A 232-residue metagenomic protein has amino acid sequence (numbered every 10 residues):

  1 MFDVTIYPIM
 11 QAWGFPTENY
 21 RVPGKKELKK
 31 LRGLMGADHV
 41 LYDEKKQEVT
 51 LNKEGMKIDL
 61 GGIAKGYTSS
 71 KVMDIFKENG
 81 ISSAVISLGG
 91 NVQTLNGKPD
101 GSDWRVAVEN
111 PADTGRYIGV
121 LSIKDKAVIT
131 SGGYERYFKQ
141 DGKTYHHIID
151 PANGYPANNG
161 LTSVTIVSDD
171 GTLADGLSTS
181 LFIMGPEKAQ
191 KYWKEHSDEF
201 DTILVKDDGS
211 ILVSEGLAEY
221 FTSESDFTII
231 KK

Functional and structural regions predicted by a protein language model:
M1-K232: Mature catalytic core of soluble alpha/beta enzymes
